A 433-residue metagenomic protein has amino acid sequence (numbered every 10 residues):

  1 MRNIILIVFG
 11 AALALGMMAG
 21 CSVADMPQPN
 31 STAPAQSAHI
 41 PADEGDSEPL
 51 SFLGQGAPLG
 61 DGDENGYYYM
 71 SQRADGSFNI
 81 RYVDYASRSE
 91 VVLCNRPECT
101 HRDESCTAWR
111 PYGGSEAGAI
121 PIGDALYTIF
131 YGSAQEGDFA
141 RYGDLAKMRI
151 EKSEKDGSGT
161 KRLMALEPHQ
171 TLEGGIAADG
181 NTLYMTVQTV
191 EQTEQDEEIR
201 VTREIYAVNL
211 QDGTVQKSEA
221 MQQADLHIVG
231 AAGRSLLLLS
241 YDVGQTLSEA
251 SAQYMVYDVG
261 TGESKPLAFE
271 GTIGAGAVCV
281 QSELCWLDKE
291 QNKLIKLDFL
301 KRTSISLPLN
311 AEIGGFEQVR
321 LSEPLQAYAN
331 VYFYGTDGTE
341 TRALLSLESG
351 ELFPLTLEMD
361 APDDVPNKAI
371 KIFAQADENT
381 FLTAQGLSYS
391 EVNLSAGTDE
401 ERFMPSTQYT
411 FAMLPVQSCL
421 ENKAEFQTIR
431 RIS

Functional and structural regions predicted by a protein language model:
M1-V8: Bacterial N-terminal signal peptides that target proteins for export
G10, A14-L15: Intrinsically disordered, low-complexity acidic/proline-rich regions of large eukaryotic scaffold proteins
M17-G20: C-terminal motif of bacterial Sec signal peptides marking the signal peptidase cleavage site
S22-A24: Bacterial signal peptide processing site
M26-P29, A33-F52, G76-S105, G137-E167 (+5 more regions): Surface-exposed loop/turn elements that mediate protein-protein interactions on large endomembrane-trafficking
S51-D63, R102-I120, P168-G180, Q222-G233 (+4 more regions): Repeated scaffold domains used in trafficking and secretory/extracellular systems, primarily beta-propellers
A57-F78, A117-R141, N181-T193, G233-L247 (+5 more regions): Short beta-strand elements that form the blades of beta-propeller/WD-repeat-like and other beta-sheet-rich scaffold
